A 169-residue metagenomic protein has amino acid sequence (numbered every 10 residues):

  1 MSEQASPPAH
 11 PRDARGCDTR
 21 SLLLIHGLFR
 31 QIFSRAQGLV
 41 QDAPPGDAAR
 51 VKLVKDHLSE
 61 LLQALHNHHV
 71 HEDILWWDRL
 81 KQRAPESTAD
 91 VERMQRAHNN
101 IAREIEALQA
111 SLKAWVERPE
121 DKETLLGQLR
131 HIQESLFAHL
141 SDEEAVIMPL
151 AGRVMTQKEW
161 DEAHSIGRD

Functional and structural regions predicted by a protein language model:
M1-D169: Small-residue-biased structural context
